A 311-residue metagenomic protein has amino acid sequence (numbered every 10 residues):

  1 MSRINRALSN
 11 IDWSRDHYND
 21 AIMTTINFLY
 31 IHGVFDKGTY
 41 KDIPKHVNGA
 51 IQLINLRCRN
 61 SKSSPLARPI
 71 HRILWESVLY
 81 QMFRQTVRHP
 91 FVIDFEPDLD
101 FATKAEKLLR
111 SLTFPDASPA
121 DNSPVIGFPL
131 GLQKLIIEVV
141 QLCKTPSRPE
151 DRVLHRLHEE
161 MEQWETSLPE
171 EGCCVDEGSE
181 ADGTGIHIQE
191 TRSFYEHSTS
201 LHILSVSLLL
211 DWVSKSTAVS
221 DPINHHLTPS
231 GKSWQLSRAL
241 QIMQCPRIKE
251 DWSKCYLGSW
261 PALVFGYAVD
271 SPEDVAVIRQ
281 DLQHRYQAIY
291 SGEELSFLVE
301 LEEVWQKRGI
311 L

Functional and structural regions predicted by a protein language model:
M1-Y40, A50-L56, E76-T86, L210-K215 (+4 more regions): Hydrophobic/aromatic-rich effector regions of fungal transcription factors
D12-D16, K37, K62-P65, S147-D151 (+1 more regions): Short, surface-exposed loop/turn segments at secondary-structure junctions
Y18, I43, H71, V125 (+3 more regions): A broadly tuned, weak detector of single residues within folded domains
Y30-Q141: Acidic/serine-rich, low-complexity amphipathic helices located in mid- to C-terminal regulatory regions
H89-A288: Cytosolic regulatory protein-protein interaction regions
L282-L311: Intrinsically disordered, low-complexity regulatory regions with latent secondary structure
